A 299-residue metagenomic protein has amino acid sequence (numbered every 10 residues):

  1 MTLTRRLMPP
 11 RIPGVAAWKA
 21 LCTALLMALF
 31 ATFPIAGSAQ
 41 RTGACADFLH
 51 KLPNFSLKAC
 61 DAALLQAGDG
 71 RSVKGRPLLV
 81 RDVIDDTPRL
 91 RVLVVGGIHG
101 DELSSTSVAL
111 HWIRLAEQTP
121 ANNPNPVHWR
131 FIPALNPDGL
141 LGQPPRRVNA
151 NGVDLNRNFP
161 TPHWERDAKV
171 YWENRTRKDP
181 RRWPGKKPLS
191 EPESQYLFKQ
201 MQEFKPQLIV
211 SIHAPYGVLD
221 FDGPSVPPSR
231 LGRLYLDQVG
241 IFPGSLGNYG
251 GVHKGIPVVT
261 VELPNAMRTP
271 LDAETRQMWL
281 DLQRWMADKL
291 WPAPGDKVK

Functional and structural regions predicted by a protein language model:
M1-A16: N-terminal secretory signal peptides that target proteins for export/translocation
A20-T32: Bacterial N-terminal signal peptides
P34-L78: Short glycine- and acidic-rich boundary segments immediately preceding or forming the N-terminal edge of structured
Q66, V80, F131, I209 (+1 more regions): Conserved beta-strand scaffold positions in the cores of enzyme catalytic domains, especially in NTP/NDP-utilizing
L79-P88: Short beta-strand-to-loop junctions in surface cap/lid or active-site-entrance loops
R89, L93, L103-Q238: Active-site/substrate-binding loop(s) of hydrolase catalytic cores
V218-G223, P228-L234, G244-K299: Active-site-adjacent mobile loop/cap segments within catalytic or ligand-binding domains
